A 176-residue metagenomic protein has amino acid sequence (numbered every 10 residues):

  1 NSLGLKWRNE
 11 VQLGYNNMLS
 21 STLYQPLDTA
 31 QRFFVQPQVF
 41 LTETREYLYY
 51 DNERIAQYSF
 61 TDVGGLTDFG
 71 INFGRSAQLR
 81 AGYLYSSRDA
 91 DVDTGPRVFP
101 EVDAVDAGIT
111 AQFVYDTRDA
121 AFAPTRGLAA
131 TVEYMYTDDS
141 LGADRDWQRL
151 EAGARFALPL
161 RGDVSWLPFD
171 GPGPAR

Functional and structural regions predicted by a protein language model:
N1, P96-V98, D106-R176: C-terminal outer-membrane beta-barrel translocator/porin domains of Gram-negative envelope proteins and their
N1-Q112: Gram-negative/organellar outer-membrane beta-barrel architecture
